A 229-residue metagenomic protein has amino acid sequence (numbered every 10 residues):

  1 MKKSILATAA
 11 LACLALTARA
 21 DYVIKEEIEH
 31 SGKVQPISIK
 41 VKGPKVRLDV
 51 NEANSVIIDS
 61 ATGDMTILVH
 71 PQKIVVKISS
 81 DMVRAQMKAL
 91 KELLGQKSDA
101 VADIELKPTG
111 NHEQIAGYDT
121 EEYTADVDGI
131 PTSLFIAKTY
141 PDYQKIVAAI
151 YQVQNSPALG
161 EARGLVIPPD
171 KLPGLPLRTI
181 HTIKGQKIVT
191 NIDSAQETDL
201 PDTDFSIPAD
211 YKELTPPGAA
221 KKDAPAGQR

Functional and structural regions predicted by a protein language model:
S4-L14: Sec-dependent N-terminal signal peptides
L14-A20: Sec/Tat signal peptide C-region and signal peptidase I cleavage site
A20-R229: Extended soluble regions of mature proteins
